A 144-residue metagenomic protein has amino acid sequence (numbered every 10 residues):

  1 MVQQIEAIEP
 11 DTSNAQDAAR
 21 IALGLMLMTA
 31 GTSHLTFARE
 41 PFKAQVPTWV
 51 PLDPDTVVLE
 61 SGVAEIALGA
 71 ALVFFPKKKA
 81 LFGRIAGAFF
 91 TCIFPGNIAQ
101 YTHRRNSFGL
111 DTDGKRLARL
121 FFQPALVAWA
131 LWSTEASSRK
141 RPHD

Functional and structural regions predicted by a protein language model:
M1-D144: Short amphipathic, positively biased membrane-proximal segments that drive organelle/inner-membrane targeting
